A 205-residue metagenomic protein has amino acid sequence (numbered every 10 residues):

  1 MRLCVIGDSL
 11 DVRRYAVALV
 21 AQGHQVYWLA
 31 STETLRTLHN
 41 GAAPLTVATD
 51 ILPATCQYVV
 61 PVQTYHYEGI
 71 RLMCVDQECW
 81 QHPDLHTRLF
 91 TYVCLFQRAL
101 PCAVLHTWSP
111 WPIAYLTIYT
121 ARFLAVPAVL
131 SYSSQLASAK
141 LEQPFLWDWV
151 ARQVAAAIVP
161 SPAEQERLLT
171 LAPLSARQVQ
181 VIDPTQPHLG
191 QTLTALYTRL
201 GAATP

Functional and structural regions predicted by a protein language model:
M1-C56, P187-T194, T198: N-terminal subdomain of nucleotide-sugar transferases
G7-D8, P110, Y132-L136, D183-P184: Histidine-centered beta-alpha loop that forms part of the nucleotide-sugar donor binding/catalytic region in diverse
T34, P112-I113, A163-Q165: Alpha-helix capping/helix-boundary segments
V47-Y92, T107: A short, charged, and often flexible helix/loop element on the N-terminal side of the glycosyltransferase catalytic
W80, V126-Q143, A156: A short, histidine- and acid-enriched strand-loop-helix "catalytic/donor-clamping" loop that lines the nucleotide-sugar
H86-T91, L105-L124: An aromatic- and histidine-rich active-site surface loop
V154-P162: A short beta-strand/loop micro-motif in the catalytic core of glycosyltransferases that engages the nucleotide-sugar
Q165-T185: Helix-loop-beta element that forms the nucleotide-linked donor phosphate-binding surface in glycosyltransferases
